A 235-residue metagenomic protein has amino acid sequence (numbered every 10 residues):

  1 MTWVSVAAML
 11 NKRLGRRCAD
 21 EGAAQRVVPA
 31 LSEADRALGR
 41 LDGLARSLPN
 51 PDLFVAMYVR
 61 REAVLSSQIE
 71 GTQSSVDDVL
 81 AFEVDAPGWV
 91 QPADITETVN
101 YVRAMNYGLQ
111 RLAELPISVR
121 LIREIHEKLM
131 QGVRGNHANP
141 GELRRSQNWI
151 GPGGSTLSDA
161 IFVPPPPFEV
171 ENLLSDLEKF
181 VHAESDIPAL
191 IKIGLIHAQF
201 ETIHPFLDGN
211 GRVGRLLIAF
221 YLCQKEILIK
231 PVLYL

Functional and structural regions predicted by a protein language model:
M1-L235: FIC/Doc superfamily catalytic core
